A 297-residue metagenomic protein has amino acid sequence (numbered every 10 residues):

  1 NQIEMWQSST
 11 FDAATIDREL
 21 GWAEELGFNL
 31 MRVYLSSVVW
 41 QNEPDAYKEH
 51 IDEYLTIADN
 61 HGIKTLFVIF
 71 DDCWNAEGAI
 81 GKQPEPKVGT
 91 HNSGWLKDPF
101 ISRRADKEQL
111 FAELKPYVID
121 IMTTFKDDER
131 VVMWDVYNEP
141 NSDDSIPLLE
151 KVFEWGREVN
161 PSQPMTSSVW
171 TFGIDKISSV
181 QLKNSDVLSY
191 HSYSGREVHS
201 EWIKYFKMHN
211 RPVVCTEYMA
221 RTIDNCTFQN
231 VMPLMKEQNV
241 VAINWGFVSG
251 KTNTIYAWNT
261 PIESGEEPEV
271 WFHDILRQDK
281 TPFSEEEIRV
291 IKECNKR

Functional and structural regions predicted by a protein language model:
N1-S185, H191, R196-E197, M208-H209 (+5 more regions): Active-site mouth of glycoside hydrolases
W202: Conserved catalytic-core segment of NTP-binding enzymes
N244-G246: Replace "adjacent to P-loop NTPase cores in ATP/GTP-dependent enzymes" with "adjacent to NTP-binding cores
G250, A257: CBM-like carbohydrate-recognition segments
W258-E266: Outer-membrane beta-barrel translocator/channel fold
I291-R297: Substrate-binding groove of N-acetylhexosamine-processing glycoside hydrolases
